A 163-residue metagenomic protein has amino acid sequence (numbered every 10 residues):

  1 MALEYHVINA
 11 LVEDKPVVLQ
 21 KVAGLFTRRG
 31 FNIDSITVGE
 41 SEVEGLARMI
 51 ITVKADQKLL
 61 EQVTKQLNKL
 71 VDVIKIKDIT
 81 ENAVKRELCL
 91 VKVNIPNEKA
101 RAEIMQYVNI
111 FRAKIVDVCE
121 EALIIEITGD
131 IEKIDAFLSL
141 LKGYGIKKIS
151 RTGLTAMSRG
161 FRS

Functional and structural regions predicted by a protein language model:
M1-R48, T52-S163: Long, contiguous binding/interaction regions
